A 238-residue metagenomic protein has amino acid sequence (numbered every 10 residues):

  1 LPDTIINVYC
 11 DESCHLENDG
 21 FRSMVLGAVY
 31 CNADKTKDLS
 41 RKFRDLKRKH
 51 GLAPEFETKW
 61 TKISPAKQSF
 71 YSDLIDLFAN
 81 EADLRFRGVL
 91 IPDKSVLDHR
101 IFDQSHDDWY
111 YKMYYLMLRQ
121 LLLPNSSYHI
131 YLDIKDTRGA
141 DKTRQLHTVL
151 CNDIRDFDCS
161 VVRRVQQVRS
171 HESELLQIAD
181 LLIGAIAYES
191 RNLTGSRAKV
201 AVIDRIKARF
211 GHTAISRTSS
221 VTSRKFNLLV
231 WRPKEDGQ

Functional and structural regions predicted by a protein language model:
L1-Q238: Phosphate-ester processing/binding pockets and catalytic centers
